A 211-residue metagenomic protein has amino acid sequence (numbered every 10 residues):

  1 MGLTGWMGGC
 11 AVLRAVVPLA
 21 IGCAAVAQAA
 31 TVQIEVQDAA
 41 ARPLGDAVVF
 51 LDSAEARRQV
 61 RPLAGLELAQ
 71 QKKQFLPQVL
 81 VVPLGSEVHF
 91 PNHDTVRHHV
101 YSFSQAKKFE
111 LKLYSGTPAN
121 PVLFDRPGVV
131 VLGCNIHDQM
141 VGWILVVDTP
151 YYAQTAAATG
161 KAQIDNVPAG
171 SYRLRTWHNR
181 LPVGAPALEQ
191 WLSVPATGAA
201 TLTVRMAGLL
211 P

Functional and structural regions predicted by a protein language model:
M1-V12: N-terminal secretory signal peptides that target proteins for export/translocation
R14-A24: Bacterial N-terminal signal peptides
A29-P211: Extracytoplasmic copper-binding redox domains, predominantly the cupredoxin/blue-copper superfamily
